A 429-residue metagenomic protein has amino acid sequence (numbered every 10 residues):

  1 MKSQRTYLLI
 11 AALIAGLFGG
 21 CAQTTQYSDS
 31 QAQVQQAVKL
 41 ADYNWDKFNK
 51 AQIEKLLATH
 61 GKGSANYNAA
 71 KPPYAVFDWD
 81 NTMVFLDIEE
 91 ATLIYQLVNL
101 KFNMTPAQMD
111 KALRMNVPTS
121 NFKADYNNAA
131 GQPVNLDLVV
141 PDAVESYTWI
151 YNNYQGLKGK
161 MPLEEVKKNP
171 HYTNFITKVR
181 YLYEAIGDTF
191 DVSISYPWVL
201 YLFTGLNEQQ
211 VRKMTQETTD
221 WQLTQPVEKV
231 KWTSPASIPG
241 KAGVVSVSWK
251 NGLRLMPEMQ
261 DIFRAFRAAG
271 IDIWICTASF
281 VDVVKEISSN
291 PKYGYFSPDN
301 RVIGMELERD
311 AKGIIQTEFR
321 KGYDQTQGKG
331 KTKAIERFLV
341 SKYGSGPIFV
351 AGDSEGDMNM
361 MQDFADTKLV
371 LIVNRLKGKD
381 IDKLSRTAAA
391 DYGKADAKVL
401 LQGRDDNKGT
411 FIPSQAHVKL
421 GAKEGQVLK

Functional and structural regions predicted by a protein language model:
M1-L8: Bacterial N-terminal signal peptides that target proteins for export
L13-I14, G19-W79, D87-A130: Non-catalytic pre-domain segments flanking phosphatase-related domains
Y27-F48, A65-Y67, P72, D188-F190 (+1 more regions): C-terminal cap/substrate-recognition subdomain and adjoining C-terminal extension of metal-dependent phosphatase-like
Y74-V76, L200, L369: Ordered hydrophobic segments in well-structured contexts
L93-E184: Conserved phosphoryl-transfer catalytic core
N152-Q210, E217, P257-E258, F280-V281: Nucleic-acid enzyme cleavage-core boundary/entry regions
